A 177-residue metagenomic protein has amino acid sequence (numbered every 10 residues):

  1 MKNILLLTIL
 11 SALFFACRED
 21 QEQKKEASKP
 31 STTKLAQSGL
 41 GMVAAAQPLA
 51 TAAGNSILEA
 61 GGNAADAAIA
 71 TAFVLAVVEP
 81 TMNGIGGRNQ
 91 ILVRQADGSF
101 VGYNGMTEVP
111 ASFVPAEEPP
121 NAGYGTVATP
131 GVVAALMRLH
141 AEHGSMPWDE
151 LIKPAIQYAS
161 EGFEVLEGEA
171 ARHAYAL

Functional and structural regions predicted by a protein language model:
M1-I4: Positively charged n-region of N-terminal signal peptides that target proteins for export
L13-A16: C-terminal motif of bacterial Sec signal peptides marking the signal peptidase cleavage site
R18-D20: Bacterial signal peptide processing site
Q23-A52, A64-A65, I69-L177: Noncatalytic scaffold domains of N-terminal-nucleophile
N55-S56: Surface-exposed charged/polar residues within alpha-helices that form helix-capping/stabilizing sites and interaction
